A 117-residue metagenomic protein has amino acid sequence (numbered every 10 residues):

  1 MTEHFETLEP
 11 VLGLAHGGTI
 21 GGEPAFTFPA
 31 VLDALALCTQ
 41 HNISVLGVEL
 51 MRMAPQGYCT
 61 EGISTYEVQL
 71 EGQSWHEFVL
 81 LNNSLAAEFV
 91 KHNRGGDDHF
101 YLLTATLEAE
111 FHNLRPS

Functional and structural regions predicted by a protein language model:
M1, E49, Y66, N113-P116: Charge-rich alpha-helical segments
M1-A25: Long, contiguous N-terminal structural blocks used for assembly/anchoring
E3, G22-P29, Q73-L81: Alpha-helix boundary/N-cap detector
G17, Q40, L102-A105: Conserved active-site motif detector
P24-T27, L37, H112-S117: Conserved NAD+-utilizing ADP-ribose enzyme module
T27-Y58: Short, well-structured hydrophobic secondary-structure segments
A54-I63, E67-L80: Acidic, low-complexity, intrinsically disordered interaction modules
L80-S117: Amphipathic alpha-helical binding modules
